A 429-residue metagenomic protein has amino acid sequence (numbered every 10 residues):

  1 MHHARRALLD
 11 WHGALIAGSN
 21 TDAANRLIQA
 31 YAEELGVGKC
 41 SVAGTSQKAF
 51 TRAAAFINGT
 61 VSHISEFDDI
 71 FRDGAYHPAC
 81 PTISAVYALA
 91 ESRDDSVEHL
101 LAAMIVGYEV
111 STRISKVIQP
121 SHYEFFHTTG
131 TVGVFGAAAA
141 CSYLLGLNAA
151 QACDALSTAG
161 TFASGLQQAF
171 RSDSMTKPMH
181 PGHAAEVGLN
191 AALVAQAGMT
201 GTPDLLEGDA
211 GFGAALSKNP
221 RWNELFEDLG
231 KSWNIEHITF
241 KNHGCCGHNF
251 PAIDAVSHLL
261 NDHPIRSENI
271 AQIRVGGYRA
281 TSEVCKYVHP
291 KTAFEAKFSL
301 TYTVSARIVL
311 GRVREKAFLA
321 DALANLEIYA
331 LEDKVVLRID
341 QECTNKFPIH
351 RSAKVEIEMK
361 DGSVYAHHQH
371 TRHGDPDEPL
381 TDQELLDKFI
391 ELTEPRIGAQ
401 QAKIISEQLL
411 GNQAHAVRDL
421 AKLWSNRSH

Functional and structural regions predicted by a protein language model:
M1-A75, T176-E186, L193-H429: Terminal-appendage/accessory-domain detector
H3, A30, E98-V110, A150-T158 (+1 more regions): Extended, well-ordered alpha-helical scaffold segments
G18, G36-G38, V110-I118, F162-F170 (+1 more regions): Secretory-pathway/luminal and periplasmic proteins that interact with or process carbohydrate-rich
V61-K116: Hydrophobic alpha-helical hairpins/lids featuring a short glycine-rich hinge
G74-C80, H99-M104, H122-V134, M179-H183 (+2 more regions): Active-site nucleophile and cofactor-binding loops and adjacent substrate-binding regions of central metabolic enzymes
C80-Y87, G133-A140, E186-N190, N249-P251: Well-ordered alpha-helical segments within folded domains of soluble proteins
R93-H99, K116-F125, A138-A155, L166-P178 (+1 more regions): Active-site cavity-forming subdomains of large catalytic enzyme subunits
L156-S164, R274-G277: Acidic helix/loop microenvironments that form the catalytic cleft of cell-wall polysaccharide enzymes
